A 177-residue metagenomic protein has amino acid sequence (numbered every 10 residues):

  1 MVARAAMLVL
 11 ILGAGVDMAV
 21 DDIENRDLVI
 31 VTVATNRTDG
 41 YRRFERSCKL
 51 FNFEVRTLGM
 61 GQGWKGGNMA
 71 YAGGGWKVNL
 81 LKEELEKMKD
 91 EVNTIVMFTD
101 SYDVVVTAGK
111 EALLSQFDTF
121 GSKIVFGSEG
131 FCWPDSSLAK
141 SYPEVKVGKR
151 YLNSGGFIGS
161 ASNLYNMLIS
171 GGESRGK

Functional and structural regions predicted by a protein language model:
V2-A3, M7-I95, T119: N-terminal anchoring/stem segment of glycosyltransferases
R42-R46, M60-G61, G109-A112, I169-G172: Short coil/turn segments at secondary-structure boundaries
L80, V125, G156-I158: Conserved hydrophobic/aromatic beta-strand scaffold that supports enzyme active sites
K89, S141-P143, R175-K177: Histidine/cysteine- and/or acidic
S101-Y102: Short acidic donor-binding/metal-coordinating loop in glycosyltransferase active sites
V105-E144: Conserved donor-nucleotide/metal-binding helix-loop-beta segment in metal-dependent transferases, i.e., the alpha-helix
R150-K177: Catalytic core and acceptor-binding pocket of nucleotide-sugar-dependent glycosyltransferases
